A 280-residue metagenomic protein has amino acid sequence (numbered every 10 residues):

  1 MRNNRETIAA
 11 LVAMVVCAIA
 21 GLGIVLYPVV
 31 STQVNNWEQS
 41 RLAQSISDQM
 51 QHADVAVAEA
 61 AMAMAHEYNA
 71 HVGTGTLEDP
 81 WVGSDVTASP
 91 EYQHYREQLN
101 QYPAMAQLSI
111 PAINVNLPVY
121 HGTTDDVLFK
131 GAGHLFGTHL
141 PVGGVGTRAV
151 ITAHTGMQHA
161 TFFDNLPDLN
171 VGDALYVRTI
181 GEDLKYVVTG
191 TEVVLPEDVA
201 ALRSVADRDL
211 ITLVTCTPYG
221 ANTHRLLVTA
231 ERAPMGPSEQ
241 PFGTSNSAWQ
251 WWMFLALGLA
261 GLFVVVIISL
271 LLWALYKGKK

Functional and structural regions predicted by a protein language model:
M1-R5, K280: N-terminal Lys/Arg-rich, disordered targeting/topogenic segments
E6-W251: Solvent-exposed, non-transmembrane regions of membrane-associated and secreted proteins
G243-K280: C-terminal single-pass membrane-anchor helix
